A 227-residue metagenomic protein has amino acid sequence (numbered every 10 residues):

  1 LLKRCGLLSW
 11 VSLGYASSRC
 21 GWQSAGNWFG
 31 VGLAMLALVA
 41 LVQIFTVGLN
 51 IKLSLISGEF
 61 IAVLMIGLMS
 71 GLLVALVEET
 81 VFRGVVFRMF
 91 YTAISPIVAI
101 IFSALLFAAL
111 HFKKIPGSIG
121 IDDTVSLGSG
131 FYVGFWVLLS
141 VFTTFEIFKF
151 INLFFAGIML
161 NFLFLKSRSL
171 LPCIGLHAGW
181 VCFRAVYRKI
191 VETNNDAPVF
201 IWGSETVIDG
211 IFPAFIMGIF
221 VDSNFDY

Functional and structural regions predicted by a protein language model:
L1-G30, V42-G58, M89, F225-Y227: Membrane-helix interface linkers and caps
C5, G14-G21, F60-L64, V77-E78 (+2 more regions): Juxtamembrane loop-helix boundary motifs flanking transmembrane segments in multi-pass membrane proteins
R19-C20, A34, G175-L176: A short acidic, glycine/proline-enriched capping/turn motif at secondary-structure boundaries, especially helix N-cap
W22-M35, L105, A109: Alpha-helical transmembrane segments of integral membrane proteins, especially early/N-terminal helices
S24-F29, F60-L68, L72: Alpha-helical membrane-spanning segments of integral membrane proteins, especially the hydrophobic core of TM bundles
L33-L41, L72, L76: Mid-bilayer segments of alpha-helical transmembrane spans in multi-pass integral membrane proteins that mediate
L64-Y227: Transmembrane helix-loop-helix hairpins at the membrane interface of multi-pass integral membrane proteins
